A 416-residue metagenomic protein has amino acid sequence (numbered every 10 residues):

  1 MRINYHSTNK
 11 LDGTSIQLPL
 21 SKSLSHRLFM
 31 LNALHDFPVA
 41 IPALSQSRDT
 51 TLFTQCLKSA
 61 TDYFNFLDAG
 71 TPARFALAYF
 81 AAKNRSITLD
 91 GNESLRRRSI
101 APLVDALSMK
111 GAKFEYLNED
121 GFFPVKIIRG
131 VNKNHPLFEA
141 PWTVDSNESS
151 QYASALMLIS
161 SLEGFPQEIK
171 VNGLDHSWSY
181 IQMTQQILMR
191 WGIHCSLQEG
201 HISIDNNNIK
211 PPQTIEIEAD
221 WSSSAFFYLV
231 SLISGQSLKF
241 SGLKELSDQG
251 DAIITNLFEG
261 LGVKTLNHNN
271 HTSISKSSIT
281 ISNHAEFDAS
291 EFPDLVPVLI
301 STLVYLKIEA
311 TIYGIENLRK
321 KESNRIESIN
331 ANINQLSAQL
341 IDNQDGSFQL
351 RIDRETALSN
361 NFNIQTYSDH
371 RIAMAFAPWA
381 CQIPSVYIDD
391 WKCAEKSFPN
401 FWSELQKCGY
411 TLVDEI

Functional and structural regions predicted by a protein language model:
M1-I416: Structural preference for solvent-exposed beta-strand-turn elements and adjacent flexible terminal/loop segments within
